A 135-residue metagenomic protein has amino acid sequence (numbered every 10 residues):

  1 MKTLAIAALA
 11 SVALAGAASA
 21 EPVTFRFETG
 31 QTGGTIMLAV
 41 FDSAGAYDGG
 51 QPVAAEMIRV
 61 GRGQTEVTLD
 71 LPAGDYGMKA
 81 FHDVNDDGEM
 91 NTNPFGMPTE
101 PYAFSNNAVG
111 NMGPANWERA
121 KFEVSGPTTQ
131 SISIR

Functional and structural regions predicted by a protein language model:
I6-A15: Bacterial N-terminal signal peptides
G16-A20: Sec/Tat signal peptide C-region and signal peptidase I cleavage site
P22-G30, L38: A short, amphipathic beta-strand motif
T32-D48: Short, ordered, surface-exposed loop/turn motifs in non-cytosolic proteins
T65-L71: Exposed aromatic-hydrophobic patches
G74-A80: A short tyrosine-centered beta-strand micro-motif
D86-N91: Acidic, glycine-anchored loop motifs typical of Ca2+
E100-R135: Extracellular beta-sheet/turn segments enriched in Thr/Pro/Gly and aliphatic residues
